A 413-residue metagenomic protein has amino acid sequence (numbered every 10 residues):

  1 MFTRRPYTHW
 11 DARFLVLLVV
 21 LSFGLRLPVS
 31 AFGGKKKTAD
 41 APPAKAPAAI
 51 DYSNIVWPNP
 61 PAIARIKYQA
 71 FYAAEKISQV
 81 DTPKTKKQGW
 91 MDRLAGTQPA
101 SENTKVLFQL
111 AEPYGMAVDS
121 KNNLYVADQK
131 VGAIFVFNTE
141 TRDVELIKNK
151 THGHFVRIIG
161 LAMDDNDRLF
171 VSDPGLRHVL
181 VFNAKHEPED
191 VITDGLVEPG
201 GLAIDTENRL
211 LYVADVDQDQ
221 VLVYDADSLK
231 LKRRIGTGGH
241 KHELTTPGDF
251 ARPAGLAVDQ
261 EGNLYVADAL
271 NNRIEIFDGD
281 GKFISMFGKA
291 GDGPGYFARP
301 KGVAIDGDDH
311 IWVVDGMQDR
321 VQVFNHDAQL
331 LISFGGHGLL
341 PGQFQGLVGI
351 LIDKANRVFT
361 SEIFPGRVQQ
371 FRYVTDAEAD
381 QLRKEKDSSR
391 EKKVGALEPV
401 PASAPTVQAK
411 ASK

Functional and structural regions predicted by a protein language model:
M1, F14, G395-L397: Intrinsic-disorder-linked linear interaction elements in eukaryotic regulatory proteins
M1-W10: N-terminal secretory signal peptides that target proteins for export/translocation
F14-R26: Bacterial N-terminal signal peptides
L27-A31: Sec/Tat signal peptide C-region and signal peptidase I cleavage site
F32-K413: Eukaryotic scaffold repeat domains enriched in small/polar residues
